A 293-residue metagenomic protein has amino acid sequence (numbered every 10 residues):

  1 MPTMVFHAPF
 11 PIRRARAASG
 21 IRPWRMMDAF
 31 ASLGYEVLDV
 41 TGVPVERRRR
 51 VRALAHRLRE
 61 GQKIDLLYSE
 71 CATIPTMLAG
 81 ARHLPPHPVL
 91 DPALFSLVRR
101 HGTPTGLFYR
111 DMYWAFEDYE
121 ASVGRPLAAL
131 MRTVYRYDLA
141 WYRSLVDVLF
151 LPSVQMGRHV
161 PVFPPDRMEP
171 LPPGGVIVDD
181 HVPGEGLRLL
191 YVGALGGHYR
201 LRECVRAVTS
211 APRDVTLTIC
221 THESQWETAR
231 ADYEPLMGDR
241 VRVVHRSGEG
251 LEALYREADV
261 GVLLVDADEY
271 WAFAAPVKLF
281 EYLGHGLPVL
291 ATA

Functional and structural regions predicted by a protein language model:
M1-V45, V51, Q62, R206-A211: N-terminal subdomain of nucleotide-sugar transferases
P11-S19, I74-V89, D118-A128, Y270-F273: Short, flexible/disordered intra-domain loops and linkers
R13-P23, P173-V178, G184-Y233, R242-A253: Conserved catalytic-core segment of nucleotide-activated headgroup transferases in glycan assembly
S19, E70, L149-S153, P173 (+1 more regions): Replace "coordinates the UDP/GDP/TDP-sugar" with "coordinates nucleotide-activated sugar donors
L58-L90, G102-F108, V148: Short N-terminal targeting/anchoring amphipathic segment
V89-R100, A115, R125-V148: Membrane-proximal helix-turn-helix segments that form the acceptor-binding/catalytic region of lipid-linked
R132, D138-H181: Donor nucleotide-sugar binding/catalytic pocket of nucleotide-sugar-dependent glycosyltransferases
Y199, E249-L254, G261-L283, L290-A293: Nucleotide-sugar-dependent
